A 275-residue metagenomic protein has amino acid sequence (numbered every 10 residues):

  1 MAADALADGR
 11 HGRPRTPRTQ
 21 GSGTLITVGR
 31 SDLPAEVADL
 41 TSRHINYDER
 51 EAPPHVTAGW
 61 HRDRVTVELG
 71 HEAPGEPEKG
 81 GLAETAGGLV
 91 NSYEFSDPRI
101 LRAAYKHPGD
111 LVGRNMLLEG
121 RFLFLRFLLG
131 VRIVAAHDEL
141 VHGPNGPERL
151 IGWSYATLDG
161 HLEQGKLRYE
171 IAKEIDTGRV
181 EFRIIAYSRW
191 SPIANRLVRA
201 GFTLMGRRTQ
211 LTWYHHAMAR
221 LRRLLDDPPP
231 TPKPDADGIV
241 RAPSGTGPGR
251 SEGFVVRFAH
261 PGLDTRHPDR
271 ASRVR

Functional and structural regions predicted by a protein language model:
A2-F124, F254-V274: Hydrophobic ligand-binding cavity/cleft-lining segments
Y93, K173-G178, S191, A219-P229: Secondary-structure boundary elements
R126-R179: Hydrophobic-ligand binding "helix-grip"
T157-H161, I184-I193: Short, solvent-exposed aromatic-acidic interface loops
K166, S191-A200: A short, polar/proline- and glycine-enriched secondary-structure boundary/capping micro-motif
R199-I239: A conserved amphipathic terminal alpha-helix motif
R222-R275: Long hydrophobic alpha-helical segments typical of transmembrane helices together with their membrane-interfacial
